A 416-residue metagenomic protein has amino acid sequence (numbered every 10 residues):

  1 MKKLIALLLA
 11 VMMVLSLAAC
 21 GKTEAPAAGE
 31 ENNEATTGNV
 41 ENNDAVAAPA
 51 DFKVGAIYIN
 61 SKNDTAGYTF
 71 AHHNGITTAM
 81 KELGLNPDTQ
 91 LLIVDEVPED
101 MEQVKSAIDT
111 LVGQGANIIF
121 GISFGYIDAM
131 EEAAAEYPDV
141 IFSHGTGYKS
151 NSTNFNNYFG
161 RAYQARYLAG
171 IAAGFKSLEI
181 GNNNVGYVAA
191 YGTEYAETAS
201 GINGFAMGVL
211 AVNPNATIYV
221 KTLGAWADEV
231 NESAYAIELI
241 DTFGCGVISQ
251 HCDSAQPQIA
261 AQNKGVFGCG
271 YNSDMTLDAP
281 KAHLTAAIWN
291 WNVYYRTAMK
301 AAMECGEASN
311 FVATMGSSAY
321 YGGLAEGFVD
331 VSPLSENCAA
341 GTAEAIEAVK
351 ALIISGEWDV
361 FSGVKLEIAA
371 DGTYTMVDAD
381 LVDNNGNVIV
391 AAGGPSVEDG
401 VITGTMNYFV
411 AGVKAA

Functional and structural regions predicted by a protein language model:
M1-L9: Positively charged n-region of N-terminal signal peptides that target proteins for export
I5-A6, T23-A25: Sequence-pattern detector for short linear motifs and compositional/periodic biases rather than a specific fold
S16-A19: C-terminal motif of bacterial Sec signal peptides marking the signal peptidase cleavage site
K22, A28-A416: A residue-level marker of the well-folded mature domains of exported/periplasmic proteins
